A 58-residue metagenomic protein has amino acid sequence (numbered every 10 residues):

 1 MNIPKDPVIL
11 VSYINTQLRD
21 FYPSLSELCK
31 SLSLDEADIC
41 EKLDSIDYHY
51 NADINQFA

Functional and structural regions predicted by a protein language model:
M1-D20, S24: N-terminal acidic leader/helix
L28-C29: Short alpha-helical "recognition helix" segments of helix-turn-helix
D35-H49: Short acidic, Pro/Gly- and aromatic-enriched capping/linker segments at domain boundaries
A52: Short, acidic, Ser/Thr-enriched surface-loop or helix-capping motifs
